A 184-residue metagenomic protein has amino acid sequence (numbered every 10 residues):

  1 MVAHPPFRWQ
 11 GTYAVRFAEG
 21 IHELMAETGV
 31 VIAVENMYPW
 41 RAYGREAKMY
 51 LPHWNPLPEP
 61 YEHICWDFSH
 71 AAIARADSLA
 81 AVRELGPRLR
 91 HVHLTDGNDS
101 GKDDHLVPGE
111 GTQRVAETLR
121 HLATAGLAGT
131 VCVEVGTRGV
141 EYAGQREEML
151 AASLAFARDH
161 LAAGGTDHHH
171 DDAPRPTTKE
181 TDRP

Functional and structural regions predicted by a protein language model:
M1-G11: Active-site groove signature of glycoside hydrolases
M1-V2, E35, C65-W66: Catalytic beta/alpha-barrel core
H4-P6, E35-M37, V135-G136: Short, well-ordered beta-to-alpha junction loops that form the rim of enzyme active sites and present histidine/acidic
F7-W9, Y38-R41, S69-I73: Short, catalytically relevant binding-site loops at active-site mouths
Q10-A18: Active-site-adjacent beta->alpha loops and helix N-cap segments on the catalytic face of soluble alpha/beta enzymes
E19-H22, T28-G29, R45-W66, A71-P184: Histidine-acidic metal/acid-base catalytic patches
V30-A42: Aromatic-lined carbohydrate-recognition surfaces of secreted/lumenal glycan-active proteins
